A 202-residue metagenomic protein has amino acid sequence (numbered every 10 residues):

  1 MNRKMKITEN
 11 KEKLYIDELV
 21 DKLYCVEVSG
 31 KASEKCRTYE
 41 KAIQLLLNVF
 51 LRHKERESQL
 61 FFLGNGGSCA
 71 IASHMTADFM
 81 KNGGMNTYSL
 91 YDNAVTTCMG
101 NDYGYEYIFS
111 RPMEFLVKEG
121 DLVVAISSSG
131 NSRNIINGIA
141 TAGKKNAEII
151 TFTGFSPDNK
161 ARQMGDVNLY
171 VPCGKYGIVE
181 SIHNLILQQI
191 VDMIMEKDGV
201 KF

Functional and structural regions predicted by a protein language model:
M1-F202: Conserved N-terminal alpha-helical segment that immediately precedes and caps sugar-phosphate-binding
